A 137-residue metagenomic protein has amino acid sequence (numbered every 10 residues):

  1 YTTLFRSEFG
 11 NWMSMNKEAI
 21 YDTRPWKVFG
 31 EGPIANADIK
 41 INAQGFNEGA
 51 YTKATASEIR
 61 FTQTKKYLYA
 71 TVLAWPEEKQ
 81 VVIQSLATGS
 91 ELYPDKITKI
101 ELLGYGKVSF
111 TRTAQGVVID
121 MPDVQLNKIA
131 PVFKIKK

Functional and structural regions predicted by a protein language model:
Y1-K137: Mature catalytic domains of secreted/periplasmic carbohydrate-active enzymes
